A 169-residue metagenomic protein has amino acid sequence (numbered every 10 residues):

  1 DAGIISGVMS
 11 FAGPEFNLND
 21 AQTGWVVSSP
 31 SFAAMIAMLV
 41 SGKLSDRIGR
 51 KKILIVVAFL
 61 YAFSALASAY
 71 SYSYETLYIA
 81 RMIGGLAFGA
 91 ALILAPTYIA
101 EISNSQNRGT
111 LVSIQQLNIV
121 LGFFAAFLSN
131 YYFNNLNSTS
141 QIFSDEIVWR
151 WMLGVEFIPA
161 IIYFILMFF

Functional and structural regions predicted by a protein language model:
D1-F169: Transmembrane-helix signature of 12-pass secondary carriers
